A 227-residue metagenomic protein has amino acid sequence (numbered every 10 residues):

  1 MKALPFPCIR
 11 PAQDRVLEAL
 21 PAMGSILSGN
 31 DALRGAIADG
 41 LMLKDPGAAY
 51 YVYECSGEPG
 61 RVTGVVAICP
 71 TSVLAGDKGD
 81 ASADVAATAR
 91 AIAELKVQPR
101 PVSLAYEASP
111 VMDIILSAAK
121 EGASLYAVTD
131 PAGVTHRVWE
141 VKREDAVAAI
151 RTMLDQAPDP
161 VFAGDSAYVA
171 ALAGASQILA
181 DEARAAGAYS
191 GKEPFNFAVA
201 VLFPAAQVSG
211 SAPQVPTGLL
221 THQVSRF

Functional and structural regions predicted by a protein language model:
M1-F227: Surface-exposed, charge/polar-rich loops and edge strands
